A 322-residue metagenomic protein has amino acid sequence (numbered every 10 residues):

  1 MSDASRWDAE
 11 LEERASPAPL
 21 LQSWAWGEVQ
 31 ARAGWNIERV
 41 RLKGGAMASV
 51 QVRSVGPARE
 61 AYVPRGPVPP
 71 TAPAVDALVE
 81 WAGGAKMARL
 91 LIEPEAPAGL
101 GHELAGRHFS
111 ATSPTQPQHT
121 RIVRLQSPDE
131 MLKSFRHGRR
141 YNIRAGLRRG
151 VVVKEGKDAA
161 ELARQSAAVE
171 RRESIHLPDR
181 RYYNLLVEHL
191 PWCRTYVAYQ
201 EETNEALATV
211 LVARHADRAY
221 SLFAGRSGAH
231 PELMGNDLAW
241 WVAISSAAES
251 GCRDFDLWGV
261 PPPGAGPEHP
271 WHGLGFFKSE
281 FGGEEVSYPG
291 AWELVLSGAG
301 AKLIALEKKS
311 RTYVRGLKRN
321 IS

Functional and structural regions predicted by a protein language model:
S2-P57, E95-P97, A105-T115, T120-E232: A conserved beta-strand-loop-helix scaffold within acyl/acetyltransferase catalytic domains
A4, V29, I37, S54-G56 (+2 more regions): Active-site/acyl-donor-binding loops of N-acyltransferases
W35-I37, G84-M87, E249-R253: Short, high-confidence coil segments that cap the C-terminus of an alpha-helix and link into the following beta-strand
E60, M87-R89, R218, D254: Residues at the N-termini of beta-strands
Y62-P69, P231: The substrate-binding groove and active-site-proximal loops of carbohydrate-active enzymes, especially glycoside
P64, L91-E93, L222, W258: A cross-family glycoside hydrolase active-site/sugar-binding cleft signature
G66-A105: A gly/proline- and charged-residue-enriched helix-loop-helix capping module
D76-W81, W192-A299: Aromatic (often tryptophan-rich) hydrophobic motifs at membrane interfaces
